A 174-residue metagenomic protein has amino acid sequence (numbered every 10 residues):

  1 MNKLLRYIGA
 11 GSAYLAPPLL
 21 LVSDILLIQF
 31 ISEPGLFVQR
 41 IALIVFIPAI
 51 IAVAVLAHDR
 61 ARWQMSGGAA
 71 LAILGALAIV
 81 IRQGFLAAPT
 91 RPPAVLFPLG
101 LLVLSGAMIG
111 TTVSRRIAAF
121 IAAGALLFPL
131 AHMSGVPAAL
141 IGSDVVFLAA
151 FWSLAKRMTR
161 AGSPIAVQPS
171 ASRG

Functional and structural regions predicted by a protein language model:
M1-G174: Hydrophobic, aromatic-enriched alpha-helical segments typical of multi-pass transmembrane helices
